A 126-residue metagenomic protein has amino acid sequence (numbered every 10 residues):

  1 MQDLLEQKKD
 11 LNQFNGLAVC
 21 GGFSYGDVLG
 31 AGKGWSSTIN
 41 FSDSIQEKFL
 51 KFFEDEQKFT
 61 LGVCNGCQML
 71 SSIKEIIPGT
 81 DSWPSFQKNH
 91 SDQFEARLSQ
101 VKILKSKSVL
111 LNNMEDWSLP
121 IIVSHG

Functional and structural regions predicted by a protein language model:
M1-V63, C67-S82, Q87-L98, K102: N-terminal beta1-alpha1 cap of cysteine-dependent amidohydrolase-like domains
S91-D92, S99-G126: Catalytic core of tubulin tyrosine ligase-like
